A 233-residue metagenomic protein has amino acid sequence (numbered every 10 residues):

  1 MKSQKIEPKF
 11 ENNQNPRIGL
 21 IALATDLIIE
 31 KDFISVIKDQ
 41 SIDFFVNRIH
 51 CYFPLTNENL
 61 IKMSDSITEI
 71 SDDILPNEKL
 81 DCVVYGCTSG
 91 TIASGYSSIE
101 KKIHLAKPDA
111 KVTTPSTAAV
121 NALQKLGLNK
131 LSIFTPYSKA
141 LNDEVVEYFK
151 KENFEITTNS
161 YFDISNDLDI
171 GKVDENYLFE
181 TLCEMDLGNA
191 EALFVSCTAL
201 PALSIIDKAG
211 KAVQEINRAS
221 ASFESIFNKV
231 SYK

Functional and structural regions predicted by a protein language model:
K2-E69, F134-D174: N-terminal glycine-rich anion-binding loop in soluble enzyme alpha/beta folds
S64-E78, Y177-A190: Short, well-structured alpha-helical segments in soluble
I67-P115: Glycine/small-residue-rich loop that forms an oxyanion/phosphate-binding "nest" at active or ligand-binding sites
D81-G86, S132-F134, A190-T198: Periplasmic-binding protein-like
V84-Y85, K111-P115, T158, F194-V195 (+1 more regions): General beta-strand structural signal in soluble alpha/beta enzymes
I99-V146: Hydrophobic, well-structured mid-protein blocks that either form specific transmembrane helices
S165-D167, Q214-K233: Short, flexible loop segments at boundaries between secondary-structure elements
F179-A209: Hydrophobic alpha-helical
